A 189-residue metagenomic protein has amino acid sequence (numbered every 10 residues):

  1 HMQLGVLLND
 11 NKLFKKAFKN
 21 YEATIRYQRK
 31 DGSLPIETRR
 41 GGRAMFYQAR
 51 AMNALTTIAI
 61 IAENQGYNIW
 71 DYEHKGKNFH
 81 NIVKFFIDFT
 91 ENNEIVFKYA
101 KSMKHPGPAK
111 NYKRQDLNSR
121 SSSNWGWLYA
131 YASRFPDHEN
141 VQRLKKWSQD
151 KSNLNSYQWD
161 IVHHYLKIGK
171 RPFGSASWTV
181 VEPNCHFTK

Functional and structural regions predicted by a protein language model:
H1-A49: Active-site cradle of extracellular carbohydrate-active enzymes
H1-G5, M45-I60, N81, N124-Y129 (+1 more regions): Well-ordered alpha-helical segments within folded domains of soluble proteins
G5-K19, I60-F79, S133-K145: Structural helix-adjacent loops and short alpha-helical linkers that scaffold large soluble proteins
N9, Y47-T56, K84-N93, Y112-R120: Short, charged low-complexity intrinsically disordered segments located at boundaries of structured domains
K15-P35, K77-I95, S152: Long, well-ordered core segments of solenoidal/helical folds
E22, T38, G76, A100-M103 (+1 more regions): Short, surface-exposed, charged/polar-biased interaction segments
I61, Q65, I82-F85, V96-K189: Terminal, non-catalytic domain-edge segments
